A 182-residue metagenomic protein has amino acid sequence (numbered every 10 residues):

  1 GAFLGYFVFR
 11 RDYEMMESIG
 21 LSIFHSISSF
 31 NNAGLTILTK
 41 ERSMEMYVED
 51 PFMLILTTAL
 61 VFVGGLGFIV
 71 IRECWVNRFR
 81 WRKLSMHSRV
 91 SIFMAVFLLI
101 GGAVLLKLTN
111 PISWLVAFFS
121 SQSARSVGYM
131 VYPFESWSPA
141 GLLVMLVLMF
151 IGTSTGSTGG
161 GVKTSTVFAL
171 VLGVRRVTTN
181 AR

Functional and structural regions predicted by a protein language model:
G1-R182: Membrane-proximal intracellular helices of multi-pass ion channels
